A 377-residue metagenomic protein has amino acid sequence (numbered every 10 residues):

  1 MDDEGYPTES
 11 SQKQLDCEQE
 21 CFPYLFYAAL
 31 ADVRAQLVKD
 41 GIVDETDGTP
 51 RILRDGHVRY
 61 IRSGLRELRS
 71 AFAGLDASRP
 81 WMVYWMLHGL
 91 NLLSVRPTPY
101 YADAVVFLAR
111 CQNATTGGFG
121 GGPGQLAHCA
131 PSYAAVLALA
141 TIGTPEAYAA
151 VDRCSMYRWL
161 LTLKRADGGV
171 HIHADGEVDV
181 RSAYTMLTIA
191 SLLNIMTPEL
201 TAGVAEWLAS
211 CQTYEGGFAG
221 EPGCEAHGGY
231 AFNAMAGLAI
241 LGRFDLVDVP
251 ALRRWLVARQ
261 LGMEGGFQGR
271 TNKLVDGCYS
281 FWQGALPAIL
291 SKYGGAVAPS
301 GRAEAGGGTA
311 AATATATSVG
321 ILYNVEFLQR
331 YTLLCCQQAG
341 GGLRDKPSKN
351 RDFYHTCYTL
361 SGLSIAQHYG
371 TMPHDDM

Functional and structural regions predicted by a protein language model:
M1-M377: Preference for long, amphipathic alpha-helical scaffolds in soluble/luminal domains and all-alpha bundles
